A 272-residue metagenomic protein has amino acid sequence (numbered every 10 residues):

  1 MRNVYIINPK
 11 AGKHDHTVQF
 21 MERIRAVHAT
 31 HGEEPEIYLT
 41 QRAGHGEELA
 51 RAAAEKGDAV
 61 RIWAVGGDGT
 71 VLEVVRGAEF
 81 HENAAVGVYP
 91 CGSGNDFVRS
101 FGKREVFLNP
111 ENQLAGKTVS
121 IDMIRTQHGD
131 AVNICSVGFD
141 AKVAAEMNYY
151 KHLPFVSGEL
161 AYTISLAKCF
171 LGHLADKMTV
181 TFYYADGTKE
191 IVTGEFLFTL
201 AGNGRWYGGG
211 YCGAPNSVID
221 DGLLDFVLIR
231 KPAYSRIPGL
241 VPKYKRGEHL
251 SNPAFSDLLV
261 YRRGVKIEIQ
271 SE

Functional and structural regions predicted by a protein language model:
M1-I62: ATP/NTP phosphate-donor binding region
P9, V65-G67, C91, N203: Glycine-rich beta-strand-to-loop/alpha-helix junction loops that act as flexible
V18, Y184, I191-T193, V218 (+1 more regions): ATP/nucleoside-binding phosphotransfer catalytic cores, i.e., glycine-rich phosphate-binding loops
T40, F80-F198: Catalytic core of DAGKc-family lipid kinases
T70-H81: Short Gly/Thr/Asp-enriched flexible loops that form oxyanion-binding sites at enzyme active sites
S136, D140, L200-P215: Glycine-rich phosphate/pyrophosphate-binding beta-alpha loops
K151-A161, P215-R236: Gly/Ser/Thr-rich active-site loops/lids in small-molecule metabolic enzymes that frequently grip phosphoryl groups
